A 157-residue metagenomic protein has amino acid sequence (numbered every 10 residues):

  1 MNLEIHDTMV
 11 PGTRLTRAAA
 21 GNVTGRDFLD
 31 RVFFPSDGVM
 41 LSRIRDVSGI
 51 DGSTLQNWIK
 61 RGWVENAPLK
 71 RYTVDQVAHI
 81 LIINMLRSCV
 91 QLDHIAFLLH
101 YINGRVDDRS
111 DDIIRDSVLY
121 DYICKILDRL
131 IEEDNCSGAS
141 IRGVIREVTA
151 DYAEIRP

Functional and structural regions predicted by a protein language model:
M1-I102: Basic helix-turn-helix/winged-helix DNA-binding cores and closely related short helical interaction motifs
L98-P157: Intrinsically disordered, low-complexity, charge-dense segments enriched in Lys/Arg and Glu/Asp interspersed
